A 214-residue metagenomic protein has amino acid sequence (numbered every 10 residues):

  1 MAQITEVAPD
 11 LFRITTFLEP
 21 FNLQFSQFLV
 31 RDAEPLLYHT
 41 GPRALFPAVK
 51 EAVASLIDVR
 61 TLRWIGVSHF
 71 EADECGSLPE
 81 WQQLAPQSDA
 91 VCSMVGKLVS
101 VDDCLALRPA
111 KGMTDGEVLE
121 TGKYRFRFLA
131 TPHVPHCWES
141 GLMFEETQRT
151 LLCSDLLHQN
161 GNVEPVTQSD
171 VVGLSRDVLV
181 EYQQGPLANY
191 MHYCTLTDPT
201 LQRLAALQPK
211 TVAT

Functional and structural regions predicted by a protein language model:
A2-A54, L142-C153: Conserved beta-strand hairpin/beta-sheet module of binuclear metal-dependent hydrolase folds, prominently
E6-P9, D89-S140, H192, L196-A205: Metallo-beta-lactamase
R13-E19, G41-R43, V67-H69, R127-H133 (+1 more regions): Short, flexible loop segments at the rims of nucleotide/cofactor-binding pockets, characterized by
A33, V59-L62, Q87, T147 (+1 more regions): A general structural motif
Y38-T40, L62-F70, A90-M94, L151-D155 (+3 more regions): Active-site neighborhood of phospho(di)ester-bond hydrolases with catalytic His/Asp-centered motifs
L45-V91: Active-site metal-binding motif and surrounding structural segment of the metallo-beta-lactamase
F70-C75, K97-S100, E117, P135-H136 (+2 more regions): Active-site environment of divalent metal-dependent phosphoester hydrolases
P132-T214: Metallo-beta-lactamase
